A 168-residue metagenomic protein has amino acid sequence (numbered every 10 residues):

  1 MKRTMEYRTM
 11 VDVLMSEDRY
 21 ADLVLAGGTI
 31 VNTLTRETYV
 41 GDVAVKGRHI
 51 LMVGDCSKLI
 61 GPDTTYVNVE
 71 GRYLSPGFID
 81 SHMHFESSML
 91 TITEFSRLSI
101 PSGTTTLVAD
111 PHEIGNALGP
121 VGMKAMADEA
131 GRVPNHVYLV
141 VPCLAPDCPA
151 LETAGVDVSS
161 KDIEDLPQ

Functional and structural regions predicted by a protein language model:
K2-S75: Histidine-rich, glycine-flanked metal-binding segment
R3-E6, M10-L14, R19, T93-Q168: Divalent-metal coordination cores built from histidine and acidic residues
V24, A44, M52, F78-D80 (+3 more regions): Short, conserved beta-strand segments within well-ordered enzyme catalytic domains that often line or immediately flank
T29, G47-H49, S57, M83-F85 (+2 more regions): Short glycine-rich, polar/acidic loop-and-turn segments at beta strand-coil junctions
L59-P62, M89-I92, D128: Short acidic/polar alpha-helix capping motifs at helix-coil junctions
R72-F95: Di-metal (Zn2+ and/or Mg2+/Mn2+) metal-binding site signature of metallo-dependent hydrolases with the MBL/beta-CASP
